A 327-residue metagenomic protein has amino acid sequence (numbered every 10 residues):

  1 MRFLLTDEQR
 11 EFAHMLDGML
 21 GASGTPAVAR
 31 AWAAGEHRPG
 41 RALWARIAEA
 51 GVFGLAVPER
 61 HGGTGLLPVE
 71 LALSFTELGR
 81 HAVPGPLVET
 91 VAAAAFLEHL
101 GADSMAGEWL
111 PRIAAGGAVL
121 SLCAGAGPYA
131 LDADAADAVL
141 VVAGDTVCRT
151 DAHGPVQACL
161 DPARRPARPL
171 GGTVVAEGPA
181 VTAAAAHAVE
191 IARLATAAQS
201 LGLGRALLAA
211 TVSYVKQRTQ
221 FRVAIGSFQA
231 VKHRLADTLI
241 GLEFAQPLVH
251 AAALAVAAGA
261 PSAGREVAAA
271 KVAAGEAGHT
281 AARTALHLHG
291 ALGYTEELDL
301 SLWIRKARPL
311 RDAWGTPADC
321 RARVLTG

Functional and structural regions predicted by a protein language model:
M1-H81, E190-G327: Alpha-helical interface subdomain recognition
G35, G101-M105, E177-A180, A257-S262: Short, glycine- and charge-enriched coil/turn segments that flank and shape catalytic ligand pockets
A56, P84-P86, V119, V139: Short glycine-aspartate micro-motif
L67-L71, T90, A106: Amphipathic alpha-helical segments in well-structured domains
G85-A102: N-terminal glycine-rich flavin-associated loop
L87, V175, A185, F221 (+2 more regions): Short clusters of hydrophobic/aromatic residues that line enzyme substrate/ligand-binding pockets
A95, D103-A209, S213: FAD-binding core of flavoproteins
